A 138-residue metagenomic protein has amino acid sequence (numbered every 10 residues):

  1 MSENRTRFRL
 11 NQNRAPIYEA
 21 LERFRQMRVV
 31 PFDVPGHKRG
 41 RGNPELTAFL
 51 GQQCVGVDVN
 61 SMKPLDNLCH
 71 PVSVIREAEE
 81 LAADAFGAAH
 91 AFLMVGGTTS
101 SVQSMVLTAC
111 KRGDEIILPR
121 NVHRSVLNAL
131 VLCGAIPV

Functional and structural regions predicted by a protein language model:
M1-S73: N-terminal "arm"/small-domain region of PLP-dependent enzymes with the aminotransferase-like
Q52-S100: Conserved N-terminal alpha-helix of the aminotransferase class I/II PLP-enzyme fold
D84-A85, L107-C110: Glycine-rich helix-loop-beta junction characteristic of Rossmann-like nucleotide cofactor-binding loops
T98-S101, H123-S125: Short acidic loop-to-helix transition motifs that present clustered carboxylates
S104: N-terminal active-site wall of soluble small-molecule enzyme domains
A109-L130: Conserved PLP-anchoring active-site segment centered on the Schiff-base-forming lysine
C133-G134: Short, structured coil segments at secondary-structure junctions
